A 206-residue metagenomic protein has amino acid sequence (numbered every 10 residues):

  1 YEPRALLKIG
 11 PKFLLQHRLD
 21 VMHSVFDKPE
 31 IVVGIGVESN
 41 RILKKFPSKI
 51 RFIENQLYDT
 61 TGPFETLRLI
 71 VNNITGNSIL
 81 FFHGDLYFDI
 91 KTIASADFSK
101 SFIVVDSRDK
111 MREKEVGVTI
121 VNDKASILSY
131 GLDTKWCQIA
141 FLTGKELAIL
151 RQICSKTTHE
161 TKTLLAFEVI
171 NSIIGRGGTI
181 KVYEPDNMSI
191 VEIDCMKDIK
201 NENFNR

Functional and structural regions predicted by a protein language model:
Y1-R4: Short alpha-helical oligomerization interface
L6, V118-I120, V182: A structural signal for short hydrophobic beta-strand segments in well-ordered beta-sheet cores
K8, K12-I79: Conserved N-terminal catalytic core of the sugar/cofactor nucleotidyltransferase
I35, H83, V105-D106: Short beta-strand/turn micro-motifs composed of small residues that flank or help shape donor/cofactor-binding pockets
N77-Y87: Short beta-strand-to-loop acidic/aromatic patch adjacent to the donor-nucleotide binding site
D89-T161, A166-F167: Conserved core of the sugar-phosphate nucleotidyltransferase
K135-R206: Conserved alpha/beta core of the MobA/IspD/sugar-nucleotide pyrophosphorylase nucleotidyltransferase superfamily
